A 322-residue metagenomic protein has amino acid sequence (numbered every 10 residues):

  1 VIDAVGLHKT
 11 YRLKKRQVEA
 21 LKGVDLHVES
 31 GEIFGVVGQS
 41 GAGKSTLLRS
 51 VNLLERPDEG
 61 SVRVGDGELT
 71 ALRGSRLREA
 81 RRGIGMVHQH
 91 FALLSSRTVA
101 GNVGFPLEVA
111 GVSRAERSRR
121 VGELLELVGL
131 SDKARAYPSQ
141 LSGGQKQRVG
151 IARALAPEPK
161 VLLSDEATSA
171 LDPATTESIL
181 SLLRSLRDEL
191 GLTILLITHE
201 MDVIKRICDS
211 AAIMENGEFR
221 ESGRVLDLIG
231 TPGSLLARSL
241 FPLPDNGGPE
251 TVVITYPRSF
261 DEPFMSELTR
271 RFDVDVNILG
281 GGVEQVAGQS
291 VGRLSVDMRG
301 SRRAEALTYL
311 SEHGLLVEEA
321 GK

Functional and structural regions predicted by a protein language model:
R12-V18, L69-G85, V109, R114 (+1 more regions): ABC ATPase NBD coupling module
V37-Q39: The feature captures the beta-strand-to-loop junction immediately N-terminal to the Walker
N52: Helix-to-loop junction immediately C-terminal to a conserved catalytic motif
G67-E68, G104, E108, A115-D132: Conserved ABC ATPase "signature" region
A136-S139, P157: Conserved signature/switch motifs of ABC ATPase nucleotide-binding domains
P173-T175: Helix N-cap at the start of a conserved alpha-helix in ABC-type nucleotide-binding domains
I204-R206: A short, surface-exposed alpha-helical micro-motif characterized by mixed small hydrophobic and charged/polar residues
